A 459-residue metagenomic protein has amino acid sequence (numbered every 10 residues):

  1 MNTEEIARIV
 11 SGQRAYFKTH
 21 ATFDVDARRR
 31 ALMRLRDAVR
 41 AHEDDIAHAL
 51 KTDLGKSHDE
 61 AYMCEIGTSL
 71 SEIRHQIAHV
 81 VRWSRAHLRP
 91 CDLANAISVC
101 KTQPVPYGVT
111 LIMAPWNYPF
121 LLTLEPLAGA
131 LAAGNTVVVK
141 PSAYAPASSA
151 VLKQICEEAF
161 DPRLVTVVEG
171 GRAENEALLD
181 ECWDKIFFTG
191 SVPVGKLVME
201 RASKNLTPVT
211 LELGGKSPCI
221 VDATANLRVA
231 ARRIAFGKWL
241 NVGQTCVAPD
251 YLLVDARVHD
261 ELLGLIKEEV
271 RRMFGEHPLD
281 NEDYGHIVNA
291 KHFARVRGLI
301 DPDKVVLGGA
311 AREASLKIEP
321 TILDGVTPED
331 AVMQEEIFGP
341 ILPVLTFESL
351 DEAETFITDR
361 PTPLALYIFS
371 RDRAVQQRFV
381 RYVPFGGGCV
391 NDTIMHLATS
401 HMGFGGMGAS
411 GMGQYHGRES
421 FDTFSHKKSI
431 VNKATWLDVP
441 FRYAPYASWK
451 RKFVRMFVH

Functional and structural regions predicted by a protein language model:
M1-K101: N-terminal Rossmann-like NAD(P)+-binding subdomain of aldehyde/semialdehyde dehydrogenases
I6, V25, E43, L227 (+3 more regions): Residues at or immediately preceding the N-termini of alpha-helices
F17, A21, R36-V39, E43 (+13 more regions): Structural signal for hydrophobic packing residues in well-ordered secondary-structure cores of soluble enzyme domains
R28, I73, G134, V165 (+7 more regions): Residue-level signal for inorganic ion chemistry
C91-V229, R271: Rossmann-like NAD(P) dinucleotide-binding subdomain of oxidoreductase/dehydrogenase enzymes
S149-L152, L178, V198, L262 (+3 more regions): Hydrophobic packing residues within well-ordered alpha-helices of enzyme cores
F160, P193-T327, L350, V390 (+2 more regions): ALDH superfamily catalytic-core signature
I220, R271, K317-H459: Conserved C-terminal structural/oligomerization subdomain of aldehyde/semialdehyde dehydrogenase
